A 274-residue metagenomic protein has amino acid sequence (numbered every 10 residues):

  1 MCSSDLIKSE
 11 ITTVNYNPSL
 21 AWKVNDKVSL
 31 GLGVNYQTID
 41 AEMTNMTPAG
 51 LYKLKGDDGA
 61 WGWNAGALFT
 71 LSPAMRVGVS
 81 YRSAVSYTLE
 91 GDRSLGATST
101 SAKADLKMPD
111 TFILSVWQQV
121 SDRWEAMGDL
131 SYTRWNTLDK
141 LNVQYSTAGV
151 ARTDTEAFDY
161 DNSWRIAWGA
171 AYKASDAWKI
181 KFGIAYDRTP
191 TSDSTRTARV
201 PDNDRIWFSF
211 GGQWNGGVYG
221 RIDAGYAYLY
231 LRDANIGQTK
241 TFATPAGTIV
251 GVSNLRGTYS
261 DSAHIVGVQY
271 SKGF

Functional and structural regions predicted by a protein language model:
S4-F274: Outer-membrane beta-barrel porins/channels
